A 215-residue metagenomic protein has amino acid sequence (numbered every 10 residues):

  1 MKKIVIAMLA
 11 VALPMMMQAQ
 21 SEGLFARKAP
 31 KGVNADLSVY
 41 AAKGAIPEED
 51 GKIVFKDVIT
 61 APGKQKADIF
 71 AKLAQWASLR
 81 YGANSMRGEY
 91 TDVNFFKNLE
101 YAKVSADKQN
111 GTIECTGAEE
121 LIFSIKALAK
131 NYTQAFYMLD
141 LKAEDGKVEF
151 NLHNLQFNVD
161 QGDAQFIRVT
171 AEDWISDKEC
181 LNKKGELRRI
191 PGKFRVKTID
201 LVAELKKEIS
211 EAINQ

Functional and structural regions predicted by a protein language model:
M1-L24: Bacterial Sec-dependent N-terminal signal peptides
Q20-Q215: Ser/Thr-rich, low-complexity intrinsically disordered terminal regions
